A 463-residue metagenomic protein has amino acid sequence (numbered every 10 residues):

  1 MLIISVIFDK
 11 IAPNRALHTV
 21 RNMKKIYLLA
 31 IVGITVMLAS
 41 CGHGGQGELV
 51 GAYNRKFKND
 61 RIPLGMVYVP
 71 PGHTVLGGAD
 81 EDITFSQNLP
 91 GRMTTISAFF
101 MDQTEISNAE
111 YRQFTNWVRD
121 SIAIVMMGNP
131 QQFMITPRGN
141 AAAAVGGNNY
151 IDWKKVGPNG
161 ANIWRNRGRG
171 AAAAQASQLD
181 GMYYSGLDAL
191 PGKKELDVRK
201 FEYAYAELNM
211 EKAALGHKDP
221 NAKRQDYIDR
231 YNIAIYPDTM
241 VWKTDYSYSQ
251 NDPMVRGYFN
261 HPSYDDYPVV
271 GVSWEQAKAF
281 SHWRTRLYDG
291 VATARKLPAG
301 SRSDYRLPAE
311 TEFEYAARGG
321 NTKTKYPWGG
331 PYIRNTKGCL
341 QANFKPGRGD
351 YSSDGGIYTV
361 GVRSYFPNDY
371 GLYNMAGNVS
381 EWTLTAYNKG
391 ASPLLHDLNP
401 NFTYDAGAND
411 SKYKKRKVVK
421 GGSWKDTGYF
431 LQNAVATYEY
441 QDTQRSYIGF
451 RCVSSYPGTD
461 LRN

Functional and structural regions predicted by a protein language model:
M1-G51, F57, P63, A316: Bacterial Sec-dependent N-terminal signal peptides
G42-G47, Y68-V69, V75, D80 (+5 more regions): Functional-site microenvironments in short loops/helix caps that host divalent-cation chemistry
N54-K56, D405-G407, A436-Q441: Short, P/G- and charge-enriched loop/turn segments at secondary-structure junctions
N59-M134, A142-F259, D265-A279, T285 (+1 more regions): A short glycine-rich, aromatic-capped structural motif
T84-S86, K389-A391, Q441: A short local loop/turn or secondary-structure capping micro-motif enriched for an aromatic residue
F133-A141, A299-S303: Amphipathic alpha-helical surface "interface" segments used for docking/oligomerization or membrane association within
K412, T443-R445: Short coil/turn motifs at beta-sheet boundaries
S446-R462: Short, structured beta-strand segments at or near domain termini in extracellular proteins/domains
